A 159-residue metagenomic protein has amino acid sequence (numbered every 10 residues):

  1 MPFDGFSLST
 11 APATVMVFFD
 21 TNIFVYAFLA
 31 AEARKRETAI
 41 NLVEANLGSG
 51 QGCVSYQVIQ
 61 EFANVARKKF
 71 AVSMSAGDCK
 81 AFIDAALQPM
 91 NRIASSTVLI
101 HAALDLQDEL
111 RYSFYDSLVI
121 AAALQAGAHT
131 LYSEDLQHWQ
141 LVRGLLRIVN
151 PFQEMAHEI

Functional and structural regions predicted by a protein language model:
M1-M16, I120-I159: Acidic, PIN/NYN-like endoribonuclease modules and their adjacent C-terminal/linker elements
M1-V54, K69-G77, E154-I159: Short, well-structured N-terminal submotif of metal-dependent ribonuclease cores
P2-F3, N91-L131: Active-site neighborhoods of divalent-metal-dependent phosphate/nucleic-acid chemistry enzymes
Q51, R67, A71, N91-R92 (+1 more regions): Amphipathic alpha-helical interaction elements
S55-I59, C79, L99, D116-V119: Short, conserved alpha-helical segments within structured domains
A76, F82-A85, P89-S96, I100-H101 (+2 more regions): Short acidic, glycine/proline-enriched helix-loop-strand junctions
